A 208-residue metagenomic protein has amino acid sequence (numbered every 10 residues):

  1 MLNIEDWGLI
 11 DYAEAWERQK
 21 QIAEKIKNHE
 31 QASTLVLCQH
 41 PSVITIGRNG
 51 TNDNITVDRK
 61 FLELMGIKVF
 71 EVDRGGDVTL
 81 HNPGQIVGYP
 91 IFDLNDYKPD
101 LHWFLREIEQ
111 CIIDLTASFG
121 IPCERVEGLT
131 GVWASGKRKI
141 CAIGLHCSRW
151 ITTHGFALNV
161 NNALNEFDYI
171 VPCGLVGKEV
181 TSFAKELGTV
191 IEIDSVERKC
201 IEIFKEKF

Functional and structural regions predicted by a protein language model:
M1-S135, K139-I140, I191: N-terminal lobe of the biotin/lipoate ligase/transferase fold
I44-T45, W150, N165-E166: Short, acidic Gly/Pro/Ser/Thr-rich loop/turn segments
N49, P99, L145, D168-I170: A short secondary-structure junction signal
N52-F61, I140-V160: Short, conserved beta-strand/beta-arch hydrophobic-aromatic motifs that form part of recognition grooves or interface
G88-P90, T130, I143-L145, F156-V160 (+1 more regions): A structural signal for short, well-ordered beta-strand segments
I121-V126, H154, N165-I170: Short conserved catalytic/interaction loops centered on acidic-Pro-aromatic/His motifs
N165-F208: C-terminal accessory segment of soluble enzyme catalytic cores
